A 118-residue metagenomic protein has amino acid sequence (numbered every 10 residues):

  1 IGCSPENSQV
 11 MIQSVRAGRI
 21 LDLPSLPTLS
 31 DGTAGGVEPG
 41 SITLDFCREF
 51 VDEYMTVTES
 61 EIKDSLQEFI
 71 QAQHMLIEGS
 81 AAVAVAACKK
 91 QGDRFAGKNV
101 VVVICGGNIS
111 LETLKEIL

Functional and structural regions predicted by a protein language model:
I1-E49, F95-A96, V100-L118: Glycine-rich phosphate/pyrophosphate-binding loop at beta-loop-alpha junctions
G40-A96: Active-site-adjacent helical/loop segments in soluble small-molecule enzymes
